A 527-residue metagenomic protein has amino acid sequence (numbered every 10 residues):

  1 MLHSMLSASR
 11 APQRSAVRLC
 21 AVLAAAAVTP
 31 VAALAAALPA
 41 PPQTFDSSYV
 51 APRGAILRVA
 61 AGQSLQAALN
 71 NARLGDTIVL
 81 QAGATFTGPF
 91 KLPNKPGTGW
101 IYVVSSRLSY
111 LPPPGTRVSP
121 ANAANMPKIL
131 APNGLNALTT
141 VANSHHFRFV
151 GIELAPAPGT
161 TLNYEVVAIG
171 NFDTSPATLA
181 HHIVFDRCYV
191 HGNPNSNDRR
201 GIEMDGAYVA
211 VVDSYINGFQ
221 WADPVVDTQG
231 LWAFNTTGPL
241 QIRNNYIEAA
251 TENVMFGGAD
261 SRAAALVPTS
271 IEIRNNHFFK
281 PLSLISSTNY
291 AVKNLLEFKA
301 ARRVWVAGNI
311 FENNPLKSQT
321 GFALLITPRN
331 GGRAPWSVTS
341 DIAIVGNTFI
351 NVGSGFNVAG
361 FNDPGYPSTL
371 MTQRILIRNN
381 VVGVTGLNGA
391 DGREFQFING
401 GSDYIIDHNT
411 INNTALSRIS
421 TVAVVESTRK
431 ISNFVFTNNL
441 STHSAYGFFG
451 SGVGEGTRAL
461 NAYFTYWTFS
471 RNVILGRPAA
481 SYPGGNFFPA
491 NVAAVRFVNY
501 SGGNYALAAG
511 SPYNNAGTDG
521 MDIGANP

Functional and structural regions predicted by a protein language model:
M1-A16: N-terminal secretory signal peptides that target proteins for export/translocation
L38-A55, V118-P127, R429-T437, T442-P527: Acidic, glycine- and Ser/Thr-rich low-complexity intrinsically disordered tracts in extracellular/secreted proteins
S48-A51, A55, R73-A82, T87-K128 (+3 more regions): Beta-solenoid repeat scaffold
R73, Q81, K95-T98, A124 (+30 more regions): Parallel beta-helix/beta-solenoid
Q81, V104-S106, A142, V150 (+30 more regions): Feature marks extracellular polysaccharide-active and adherence modules
Y110, P156, T161, G192 (+20 more regions): Residues in short coils/turns that link rungs of repeat/solenoid architectures in beta-rich domains
A124-K293: Right-handed parallel beta-helix
T251-V254, G258, V267-S402: Beta-propeller domains
